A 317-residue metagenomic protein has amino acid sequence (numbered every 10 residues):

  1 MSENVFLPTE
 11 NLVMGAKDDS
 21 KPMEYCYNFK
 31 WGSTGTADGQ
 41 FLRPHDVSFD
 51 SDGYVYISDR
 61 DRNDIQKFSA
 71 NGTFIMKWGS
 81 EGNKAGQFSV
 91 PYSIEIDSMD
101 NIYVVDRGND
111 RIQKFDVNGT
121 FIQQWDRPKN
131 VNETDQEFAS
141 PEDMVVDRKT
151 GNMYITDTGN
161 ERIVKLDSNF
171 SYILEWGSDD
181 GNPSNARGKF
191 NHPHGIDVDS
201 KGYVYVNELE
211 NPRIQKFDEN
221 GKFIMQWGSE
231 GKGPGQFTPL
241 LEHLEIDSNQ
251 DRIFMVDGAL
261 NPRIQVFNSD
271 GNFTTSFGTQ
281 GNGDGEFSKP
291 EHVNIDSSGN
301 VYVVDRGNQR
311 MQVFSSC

Functional and structural regions predicted by a protein language model:
M1-E3: Sec-dependent, cleavable N-terminal signal peptides
F6, A16-C317: Eukaryotic scaffold repeat domains enriched in small/polar residues
